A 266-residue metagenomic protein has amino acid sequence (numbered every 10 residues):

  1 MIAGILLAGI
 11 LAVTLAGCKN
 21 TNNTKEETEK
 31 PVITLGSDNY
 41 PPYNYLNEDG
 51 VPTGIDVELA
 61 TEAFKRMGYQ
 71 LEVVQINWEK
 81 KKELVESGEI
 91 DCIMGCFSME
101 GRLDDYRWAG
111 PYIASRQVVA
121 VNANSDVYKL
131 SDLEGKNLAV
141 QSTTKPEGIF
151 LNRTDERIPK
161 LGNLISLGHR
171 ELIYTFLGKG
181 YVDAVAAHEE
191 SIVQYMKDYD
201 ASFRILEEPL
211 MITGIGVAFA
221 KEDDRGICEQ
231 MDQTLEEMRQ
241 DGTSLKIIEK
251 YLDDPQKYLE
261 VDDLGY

Functional and structural regions predicted by a protein language model:
T14-G17: C-terminal motif of bacterial Sec signal peptides marking the signal peptidase cleavage site
K19, V57-R66, V127, S131-K145 (+1 more regions): Extended ligand-binding regions for polar small-molecule ligands
T24-C96, S166, Q230-M231, D241: Extracytoplasmic small-molecule ligand-binding "clamshell" domains of the periplasmic binding protein/Venus flytrap
S37-N39, A114-V121, K197-Q233, D254-Y266: Periplasmic-binding protein-like
N39-Y40, E48-V51, F97-M99, N122-D126 (+2 more regions): Short coil/turn segments
A60-Y69, P146-G168, M196-D200: Ligand-binding cleft/hinge of the Venus flytrap
T61, Q70-D132, R204, P209: Acidic, polar ligand-binding/catalytic clefts
K80-E83, C96-D105, I149-N152, F176-I212: A ligand-binding cleft/hinge motif common to bilobed small-molecule-binding domains
